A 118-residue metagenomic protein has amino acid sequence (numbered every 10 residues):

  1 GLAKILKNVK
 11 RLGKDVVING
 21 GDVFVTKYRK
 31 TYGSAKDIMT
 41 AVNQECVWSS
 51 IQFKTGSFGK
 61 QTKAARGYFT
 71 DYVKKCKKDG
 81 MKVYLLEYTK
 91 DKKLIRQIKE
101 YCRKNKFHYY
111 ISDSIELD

Functional and structural regions predicted by a protein language model:
G1-D118: Glycan-processing catalytic domains of CAZymes
